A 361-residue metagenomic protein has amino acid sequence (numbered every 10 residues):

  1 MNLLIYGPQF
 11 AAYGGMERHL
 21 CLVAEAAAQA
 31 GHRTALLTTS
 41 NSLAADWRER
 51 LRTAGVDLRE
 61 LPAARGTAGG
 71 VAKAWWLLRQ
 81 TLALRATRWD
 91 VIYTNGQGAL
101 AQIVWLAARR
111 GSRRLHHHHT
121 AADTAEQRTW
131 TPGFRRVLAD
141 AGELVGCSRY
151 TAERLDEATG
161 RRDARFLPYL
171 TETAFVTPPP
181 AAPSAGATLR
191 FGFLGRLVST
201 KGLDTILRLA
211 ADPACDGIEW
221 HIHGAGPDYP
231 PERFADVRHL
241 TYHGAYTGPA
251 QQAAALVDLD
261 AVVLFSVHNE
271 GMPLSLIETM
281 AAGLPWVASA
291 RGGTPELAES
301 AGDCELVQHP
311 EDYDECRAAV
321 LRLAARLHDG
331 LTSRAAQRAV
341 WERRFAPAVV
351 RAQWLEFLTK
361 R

Functional and structural regions predicted by a protein language model:
Y6-Y13, H19-L20, A26, A30-G69 (+1 more regions): N-terminal strand-loop element at the rim of the active site of nucleotide-sugar-dependent glycosyltransferases
G14-L22, F193-D212: A conserved mid-protein helix/loop that constitutes part of the nucleotide-sugar donor-binding site
T94-L100, H118: Short His-centered aromatic/hydrophobic patch
A139-A164, T171-T173: A short, active-site helix/loop in glycosyltransferases that binds the activated sugar's phosphate group
P231-A250: Nucleotide-activated donor-binding/catalytic signature segment of Leloir-type glycosyltransferases, i.e., the conserved
P285-A288: Short hydrophobic beta-strand element within catalytic cores of glycosyltransferases and related nucleotide-activated
S300-D314, R322-H328: Conserved acidic donor-binding segment of nucleotide-sugar-dependent glycosyltransferases
E311, H328-T359: A charged, aromatic-enriched C-terminal amphipathic alpha-helix characteristic of glycosyltransferases across folds
